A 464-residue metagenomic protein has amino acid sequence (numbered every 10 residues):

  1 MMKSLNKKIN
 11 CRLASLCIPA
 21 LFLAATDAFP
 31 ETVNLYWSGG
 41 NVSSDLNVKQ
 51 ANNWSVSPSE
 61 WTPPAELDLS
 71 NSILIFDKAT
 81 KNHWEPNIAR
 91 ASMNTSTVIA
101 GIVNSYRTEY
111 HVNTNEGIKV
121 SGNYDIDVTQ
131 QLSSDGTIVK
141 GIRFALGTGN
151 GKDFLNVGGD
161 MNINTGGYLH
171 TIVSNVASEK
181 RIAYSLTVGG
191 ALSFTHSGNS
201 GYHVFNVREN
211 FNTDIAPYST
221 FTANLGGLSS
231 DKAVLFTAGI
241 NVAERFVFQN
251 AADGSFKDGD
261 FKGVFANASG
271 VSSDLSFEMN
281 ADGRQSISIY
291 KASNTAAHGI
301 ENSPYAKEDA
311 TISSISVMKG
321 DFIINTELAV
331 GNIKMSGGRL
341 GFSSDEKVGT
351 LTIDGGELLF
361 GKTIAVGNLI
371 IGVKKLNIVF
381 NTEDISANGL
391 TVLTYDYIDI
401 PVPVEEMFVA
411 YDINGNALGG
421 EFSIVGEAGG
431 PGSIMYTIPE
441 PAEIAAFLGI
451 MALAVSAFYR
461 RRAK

Functional and structural regions predicted by a protein language model:
K3-L16, Y459: Bacterial N-terminal signal peptides that target proteins for export
A14-A24: Bacterial N-terminal signal peptides
D27-N156, N162, Y397-T437: Solvent-exposed adhesion/ligand-recognition segments of exported proteins
V33-Q50, V112-N115, K119-G189, S193-N199 (+2 more regions): Extracellular repeat-rich scaffold modules on cell surfaces
S229, V247-Q249, A310, T352-M435: Extracellular, surface-exposed repeat/solenoid domains
I333-M335, L340, L351-I353: Fold-core signature of tandem repeat domains
E440-F458: A short, hydrophobic C-terminal helix/tail in secreted or cell-surface proteins
R461-K464: Short, charged juxtamembrane terminal tails flanking transmembrane helices
